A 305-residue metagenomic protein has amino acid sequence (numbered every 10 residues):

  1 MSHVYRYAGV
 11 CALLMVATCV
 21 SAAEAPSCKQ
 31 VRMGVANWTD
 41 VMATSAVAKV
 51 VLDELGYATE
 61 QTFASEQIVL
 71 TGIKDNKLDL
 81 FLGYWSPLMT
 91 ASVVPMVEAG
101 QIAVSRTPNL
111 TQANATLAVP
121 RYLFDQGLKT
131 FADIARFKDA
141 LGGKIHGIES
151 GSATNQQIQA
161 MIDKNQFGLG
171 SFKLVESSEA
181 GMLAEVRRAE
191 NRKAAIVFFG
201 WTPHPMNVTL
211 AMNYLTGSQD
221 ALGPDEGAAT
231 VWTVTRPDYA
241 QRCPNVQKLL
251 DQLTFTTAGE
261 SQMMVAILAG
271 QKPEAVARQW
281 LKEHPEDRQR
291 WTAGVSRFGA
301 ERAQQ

Functional and structural regions predicted by a protein language model:
A25-D40, Y57-T62, G142-H146, L250: Short, well-ordered beta-strand elements
W38-T39, Y57-G72, K173-E185: Short helix-initiation/N-cap motifs at beta->coil->alpha
S45, S65-G100, G181, E185 (+1 more regions): Pocket-flanking alpha-helical
A48-L55, K138-F172, K282: Ligand-binding cleft/hinge of the Venus flytrap
L78-L82, A153-Q219: Ligand-binding pocket segment of bilobal, Venus flytrap-like solute-binding proteins
Q101-S150: A conserved helix-loop-strand patch within extracytoplasmic ligand-binding domains of the periplasmic binding
N114-D125, A228-R242: A bilobed periplasmic-binding-protein/Venus flytrap-type ligand-binding module shared by bacterial periplasmic
L253-Q305: C-terminal functional modules
